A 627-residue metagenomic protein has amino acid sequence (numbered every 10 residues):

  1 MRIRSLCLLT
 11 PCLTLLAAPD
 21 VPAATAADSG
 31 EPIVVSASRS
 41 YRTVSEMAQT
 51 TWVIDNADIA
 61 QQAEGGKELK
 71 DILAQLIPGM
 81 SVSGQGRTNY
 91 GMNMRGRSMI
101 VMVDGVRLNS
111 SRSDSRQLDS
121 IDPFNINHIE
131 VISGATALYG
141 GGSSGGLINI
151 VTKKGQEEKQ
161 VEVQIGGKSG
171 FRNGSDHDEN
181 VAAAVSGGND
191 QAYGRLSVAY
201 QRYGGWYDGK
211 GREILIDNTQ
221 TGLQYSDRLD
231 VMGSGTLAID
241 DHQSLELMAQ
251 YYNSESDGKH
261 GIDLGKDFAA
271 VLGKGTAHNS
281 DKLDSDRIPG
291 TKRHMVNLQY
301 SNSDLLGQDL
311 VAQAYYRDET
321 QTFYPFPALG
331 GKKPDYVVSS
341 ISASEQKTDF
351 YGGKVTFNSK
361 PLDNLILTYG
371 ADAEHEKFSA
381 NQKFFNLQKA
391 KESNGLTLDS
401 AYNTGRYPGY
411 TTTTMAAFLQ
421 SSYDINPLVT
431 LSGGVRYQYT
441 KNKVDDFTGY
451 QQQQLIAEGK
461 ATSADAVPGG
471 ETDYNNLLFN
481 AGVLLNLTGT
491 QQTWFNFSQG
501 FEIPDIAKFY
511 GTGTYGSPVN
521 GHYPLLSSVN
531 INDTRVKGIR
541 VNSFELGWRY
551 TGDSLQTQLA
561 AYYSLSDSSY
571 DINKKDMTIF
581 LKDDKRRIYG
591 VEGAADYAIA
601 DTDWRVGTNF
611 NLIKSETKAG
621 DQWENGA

Functional and structural regions predicted by a protein language model:
E31-E64: N-terminal periplasmic "start-of-domain" segments of outer-membrane beta-barrel proteins
S36, K70-R107, N127: Extracytoplasmic beta-strand/coil segments of soluble accessory domains associated with Gram-negative outer-membrane
V106-S133, A183, G233: Short acidic/polar hinge/loop motifs at secondary-structure boundaries that mediate gating or recognition
I121-Q164: A beta-strand signature from Gram-negative outer-membrane beta-barrel systems, especially the internal plug domain
Q164, D424-L431, T440, T551-Y570 (+1 more regions): Gram-negative outer-membrane beta-barrel transporters
G174-Y203, R212-H260, K292-S303, P361 (+3 more regions): Transmembrane beta-barrel wall of Gram-negative outer-membrane proteins
A238, H242-Y252, R287-Q453, L484-N486 (+2 more regions): Face-selective signature of the C-terminal outer-membrane beta-barrel domain
Q299-S303, G307-P327, N486, Q492-S498 (+2 more regions): Membrane-embedded beta-barrel scaffold of Gram-negative outer-membrane proteins
